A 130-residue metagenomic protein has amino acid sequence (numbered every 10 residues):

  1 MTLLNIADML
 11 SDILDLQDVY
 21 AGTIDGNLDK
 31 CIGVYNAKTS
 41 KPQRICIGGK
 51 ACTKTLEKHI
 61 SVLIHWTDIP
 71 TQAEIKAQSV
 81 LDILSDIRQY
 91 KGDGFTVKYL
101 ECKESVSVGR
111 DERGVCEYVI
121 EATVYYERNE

Functional and structural regions predicted by a protein language model:
M1-K50, I87, K91-G92: Small/polar-rich, solvent-exposed N-terminal microdomains that initiate assembly or binding
M1-L10, I60-T71: Short N-terminal helix-initiation segments at or just after the protein's N-terminus
G49-K54, D111-R113: Short, solvent-exposed beta-strand/turn "edge" segments of beta-rich domains on protein surfaces
C52-K58, V97-L100: A short glycine/small-residue-enriched secondary-structure motif
K54-D68, C116-E127: Oligomerization/assembly interface segments of phage tail-like spikes and tubes
W66-R88: Mid-chain, well-packed structural core segment of small domains
L84-Y125: Acidic-leaning, charged glycine-interspersed low-complexity segments
